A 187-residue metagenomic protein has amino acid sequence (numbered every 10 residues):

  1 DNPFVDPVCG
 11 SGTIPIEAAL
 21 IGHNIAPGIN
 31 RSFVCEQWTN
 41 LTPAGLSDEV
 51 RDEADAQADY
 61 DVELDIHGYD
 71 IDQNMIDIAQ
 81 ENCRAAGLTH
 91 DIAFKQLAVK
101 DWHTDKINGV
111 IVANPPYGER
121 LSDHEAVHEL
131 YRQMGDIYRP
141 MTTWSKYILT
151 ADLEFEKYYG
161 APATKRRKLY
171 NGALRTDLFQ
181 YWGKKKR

Functional and structural regions predicted by a protein language model:
D1-W102, E119-R120, H124-A126: Conserved S-adenosyl-L-methionine
A98-R187: C-terminal catalytic and target-recognition region of SAM-dependent MTase-like enzymes, primarily methyltransferases
